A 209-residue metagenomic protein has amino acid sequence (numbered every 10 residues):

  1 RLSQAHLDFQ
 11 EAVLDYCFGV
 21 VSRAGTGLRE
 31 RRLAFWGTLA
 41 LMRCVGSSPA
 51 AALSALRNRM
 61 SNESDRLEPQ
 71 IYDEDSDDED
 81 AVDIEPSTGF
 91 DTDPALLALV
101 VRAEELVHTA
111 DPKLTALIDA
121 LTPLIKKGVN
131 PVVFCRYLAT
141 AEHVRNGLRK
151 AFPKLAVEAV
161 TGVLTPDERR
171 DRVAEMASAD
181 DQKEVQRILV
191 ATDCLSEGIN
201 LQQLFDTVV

Functional and structural regions predicted by a protein language model:
R1-T92: Inter-lobe connector of SF1/SF2 helicase motors
F9, F18-E30, H108-R136: Conserved interdomain hinge at the start of the Helicase C-terminal
D91-T115, V160, Q182: Glycine-rich phosphate-binding "P-loop"
P123-K126, M176-E184, N200-Q202: Conserved catalytic network of the ASCE P-loop NTPase/AAA+ motor domain
G128-V129, F152-A156, E184-Q186, Q203-T207: Short glycine-/polar-rich loops that comprise or flank the Walker A/P-loop and associated switch/sensor motifs
R136-V160: Conserved helicase motor "Helicase C" RecA-like lobe of SF1/SF2 P-loop NTPases
E142, L189-F205: SF2 helicase motor core recognition
L155-T192: Conserved helicase ATPase core of P-loop NTP-dependent helicases/translocases
